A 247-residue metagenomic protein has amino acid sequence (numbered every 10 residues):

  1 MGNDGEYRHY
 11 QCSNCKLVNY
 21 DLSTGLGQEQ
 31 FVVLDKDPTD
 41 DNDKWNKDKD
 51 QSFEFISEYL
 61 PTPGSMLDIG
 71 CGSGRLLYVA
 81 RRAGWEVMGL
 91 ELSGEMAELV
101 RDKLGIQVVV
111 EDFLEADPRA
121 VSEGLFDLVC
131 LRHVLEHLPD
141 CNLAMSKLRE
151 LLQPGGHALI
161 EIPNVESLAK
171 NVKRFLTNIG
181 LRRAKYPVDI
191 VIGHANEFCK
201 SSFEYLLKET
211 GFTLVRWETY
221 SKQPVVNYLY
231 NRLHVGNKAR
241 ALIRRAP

Functional and structural regions predicted by a protein language model:
M1-R132, C141-M145, E218-P247: Conserved N-terminal segment of class I S-adenosyl-L-methionine
G64, G155-G156: Surface-exposed loop/turn positions
K103-I106, P154, N178: A short linear boundary/processing microfeature
L131, P139-E150, H157-P247: S-adenosyl-L-methionine-dependent methyltransferase catalytic module, highlighting the catalytic core
